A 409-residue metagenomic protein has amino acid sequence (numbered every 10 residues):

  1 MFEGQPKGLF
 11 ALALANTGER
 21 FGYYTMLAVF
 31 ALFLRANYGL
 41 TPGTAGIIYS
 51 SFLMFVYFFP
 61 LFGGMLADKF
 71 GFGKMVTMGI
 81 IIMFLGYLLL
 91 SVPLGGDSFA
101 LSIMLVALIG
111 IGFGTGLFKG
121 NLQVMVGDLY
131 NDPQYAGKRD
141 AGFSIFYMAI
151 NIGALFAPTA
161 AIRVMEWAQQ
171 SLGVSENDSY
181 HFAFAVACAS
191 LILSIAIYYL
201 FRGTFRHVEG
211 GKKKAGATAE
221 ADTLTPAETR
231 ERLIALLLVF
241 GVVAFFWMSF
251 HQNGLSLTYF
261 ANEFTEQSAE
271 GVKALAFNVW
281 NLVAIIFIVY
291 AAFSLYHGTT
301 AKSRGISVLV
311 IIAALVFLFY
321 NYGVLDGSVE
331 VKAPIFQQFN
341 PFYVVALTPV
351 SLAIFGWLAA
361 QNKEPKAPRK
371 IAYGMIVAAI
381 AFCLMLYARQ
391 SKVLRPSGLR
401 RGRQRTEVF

Functional and structural regions predicted by a protein language model:
M1-P6, N131-D140, I162-V329, S351 (+1 more regions): Intracellular loop-helix junctions on the cytosolic face of multi-pass helical membrane proteins
M1-Y23: Cytosolic juxtamembrane N-terminal segment immediately preceding the first transmembrane helix of multi-pass
T17, G86, F99-N121, F240 (+2 more regions): Hydrophobic core of transmembrane alpha-helices in multi-pass small-molecule transporters, especially MFS/SLC-type
S50-D68, L155, Q338-F355: Central cavity-lining transmembrane alpha-helices of secondary-active solute carriers, predominantly the Major
F62, L85, I152-S171, C383-Y387: A gly/Pro-rich, aromatic-decorated transmembrane alpha-helix motif that marks the paired, flexible gating helices
D68-M83, G137, H297-S307, W357-I376: Cytoplasmic membrane-interface "Motif A"-like loop-to-helix N-cap segments of 12-TM Major Facilitator Superfamily
M78-F99, L315-G323, I376-G398: C-terminal ends and interior cores of transmembrane alpha-helices in multi-pass membrane transporters/permeases
G116-M148: Cytoplasmic helix-loop-helix junction between adjacent transmembrane helices in 12-TM secondary transporters
